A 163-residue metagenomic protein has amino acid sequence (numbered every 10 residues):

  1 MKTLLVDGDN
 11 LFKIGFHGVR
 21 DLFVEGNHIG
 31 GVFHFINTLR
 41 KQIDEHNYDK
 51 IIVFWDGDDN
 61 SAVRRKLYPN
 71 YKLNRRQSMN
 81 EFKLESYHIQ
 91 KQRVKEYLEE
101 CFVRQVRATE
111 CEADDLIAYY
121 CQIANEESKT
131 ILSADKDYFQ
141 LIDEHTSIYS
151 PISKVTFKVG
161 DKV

Functional and structural regions predicted by a protein language model:
K2-L132, Y138-F157: Noncatalytic, basic helical substrate-engagement surface that gates or grips nucleic-acid strands
V159-V163: Short, intrinsically disordered, charge-balanced linker/junction segments flanking boundaries in proteins
